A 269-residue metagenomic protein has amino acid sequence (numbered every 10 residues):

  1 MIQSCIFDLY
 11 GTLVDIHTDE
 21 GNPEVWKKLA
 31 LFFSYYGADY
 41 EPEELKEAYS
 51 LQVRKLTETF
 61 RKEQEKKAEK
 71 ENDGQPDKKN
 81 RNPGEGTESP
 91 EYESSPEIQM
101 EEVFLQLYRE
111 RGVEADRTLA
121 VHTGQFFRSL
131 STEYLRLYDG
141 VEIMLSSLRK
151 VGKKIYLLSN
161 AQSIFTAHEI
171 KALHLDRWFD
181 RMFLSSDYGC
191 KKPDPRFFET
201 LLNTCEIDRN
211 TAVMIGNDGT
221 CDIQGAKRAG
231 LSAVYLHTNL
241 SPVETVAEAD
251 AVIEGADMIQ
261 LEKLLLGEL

Functional and structural regions predicted by a protein language model:
M1-C5, D15-D19, Y36, E43 (+3 more regions): Asp-based, Mg2+/Mn2+-dependent phosphohydrolase catalytic module
D8: Walker B catalytic carboxylates
E20-F33: Basic, amphipathic juxtamembrane/active-site segments that coordinate anionic phosphate or diphosphate groups
K27, I98-E102, I164, R196: A generic alpha-helix surface/boundary motif
A30, Y40-Q125: A metal-dependent, Asp-based hydrolase signature
P90, F126-L135: Surface-exposed cleft-lining segments at the edges of enzyme active sites
L137-V141: A short, well-structured juxtamembrane/interface segment
